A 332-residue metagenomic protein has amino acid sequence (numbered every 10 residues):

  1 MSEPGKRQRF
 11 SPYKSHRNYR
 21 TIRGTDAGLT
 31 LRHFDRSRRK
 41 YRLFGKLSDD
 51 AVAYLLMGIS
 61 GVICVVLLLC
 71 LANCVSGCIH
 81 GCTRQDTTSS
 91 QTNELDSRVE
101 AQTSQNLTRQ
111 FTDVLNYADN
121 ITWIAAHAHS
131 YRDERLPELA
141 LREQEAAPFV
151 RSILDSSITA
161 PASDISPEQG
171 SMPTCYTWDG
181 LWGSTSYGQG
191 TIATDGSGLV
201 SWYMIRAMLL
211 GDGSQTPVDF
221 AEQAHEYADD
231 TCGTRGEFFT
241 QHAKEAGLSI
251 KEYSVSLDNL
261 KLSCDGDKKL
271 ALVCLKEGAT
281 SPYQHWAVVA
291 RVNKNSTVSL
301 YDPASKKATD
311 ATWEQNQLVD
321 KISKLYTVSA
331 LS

Functional and structural regions predicted by a protein language model:
M1-L47: N-terminal targeting leaders characterized by basic, low-complexity, disordered sequences that direct proteins
S2-E3, R32-D35, R42, L69-L107 (+3 more regions): Conserved active-site-adjacent core of cysteine acyl-enzyme catalytic domains
G5, S15-N18, G24, R39 (+5 more regions): Short linear sequence elements within intrinsically disordered, low-complexity coil regions
K6, T25, L29, K46 (+5 more regions): Intrinsically disordered, low-complexity regions
H16-Y19, T25, H129, D155 (+6 more regions): A generic structural signal for solvent-exposed, polar alpha-helical segments
G45-L47, A51, L55-G61, L68-A228: Active-site-adjacent structural segments surrounding the nucleophilic cysteine of cysteine proteases and isopeptidases
